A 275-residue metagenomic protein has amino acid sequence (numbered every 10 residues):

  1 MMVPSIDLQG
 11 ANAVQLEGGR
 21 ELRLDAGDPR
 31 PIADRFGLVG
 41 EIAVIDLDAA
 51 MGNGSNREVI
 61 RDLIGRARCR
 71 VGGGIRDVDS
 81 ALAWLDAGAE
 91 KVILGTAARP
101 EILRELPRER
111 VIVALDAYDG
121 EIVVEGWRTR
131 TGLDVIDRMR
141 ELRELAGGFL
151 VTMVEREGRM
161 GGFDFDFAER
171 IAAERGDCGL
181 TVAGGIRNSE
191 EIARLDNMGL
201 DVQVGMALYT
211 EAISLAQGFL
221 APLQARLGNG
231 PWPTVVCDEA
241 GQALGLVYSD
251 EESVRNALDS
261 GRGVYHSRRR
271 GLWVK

Functional and structural regions predicted by a protein language model:
M1-L8, I42-V44, C69-G73, V92-L94 (+4 more regions): Hydrophobic faces of well-ordered beta-strands that scaffold small-molecule active sites in alpha/beta enzyme cores
S5-E21, L85, A89-E157: Conserved anion-binding
G18-F36: Short catalytic helix/loop segments, enriched in acidic residues and glycine and frequently bearing histidine
D25, G54-R61, R128-D137, G161-R170: Charged helix-capping and loop-helix junction motifs
E41-E58, T96, V151-G161: Glycine-rich, proline-tolerant flexible connector loops at the mouths of alpha/beta enzymes
E58-V92, E101-L103, F165-V202: Catalytic cores of alpha/beta
E101-V113, I192-P222: C-terminal helical cap(s) of enzyme catalytic domains, especially alpha/beta-barrels
T210, A216-K275: Phosphate/pyrophosphate-binding loop motifs in nucleotide- or prenyl diphosphate-using proteins
